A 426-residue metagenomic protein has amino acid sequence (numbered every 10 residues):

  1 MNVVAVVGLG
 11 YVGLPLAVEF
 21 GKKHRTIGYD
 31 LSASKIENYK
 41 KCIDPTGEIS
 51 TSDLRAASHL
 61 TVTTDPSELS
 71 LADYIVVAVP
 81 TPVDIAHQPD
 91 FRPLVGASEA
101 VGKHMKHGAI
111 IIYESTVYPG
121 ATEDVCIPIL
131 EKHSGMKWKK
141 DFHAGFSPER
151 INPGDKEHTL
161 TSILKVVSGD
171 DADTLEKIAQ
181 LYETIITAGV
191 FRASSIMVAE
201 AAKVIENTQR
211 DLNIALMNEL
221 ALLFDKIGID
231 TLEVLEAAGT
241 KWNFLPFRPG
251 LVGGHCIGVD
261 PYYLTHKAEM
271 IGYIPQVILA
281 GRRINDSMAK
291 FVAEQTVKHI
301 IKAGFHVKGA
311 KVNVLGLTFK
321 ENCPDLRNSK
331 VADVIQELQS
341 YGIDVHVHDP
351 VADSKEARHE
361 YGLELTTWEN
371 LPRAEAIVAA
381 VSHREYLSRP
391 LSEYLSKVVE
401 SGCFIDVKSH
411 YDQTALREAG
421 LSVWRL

Functional and structural regions predicted by a protein language model:
M1-L426: Structural/interface elements that position substrates and couple domains in central-metabolism enzymes
